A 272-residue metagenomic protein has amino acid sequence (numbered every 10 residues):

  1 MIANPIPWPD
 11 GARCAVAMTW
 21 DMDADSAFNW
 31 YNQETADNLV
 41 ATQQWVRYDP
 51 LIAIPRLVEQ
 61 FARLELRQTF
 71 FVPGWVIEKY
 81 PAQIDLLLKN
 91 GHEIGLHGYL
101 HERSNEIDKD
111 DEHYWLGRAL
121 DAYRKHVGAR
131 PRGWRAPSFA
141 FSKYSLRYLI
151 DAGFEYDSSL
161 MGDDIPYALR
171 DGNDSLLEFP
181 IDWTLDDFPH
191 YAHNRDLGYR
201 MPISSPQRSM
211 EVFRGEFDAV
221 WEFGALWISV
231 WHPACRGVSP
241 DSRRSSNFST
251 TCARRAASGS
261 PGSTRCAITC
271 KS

Functional and structural regions predicted by a protein language model:
M1-G133, S138-D186, Q207-S229, G237-S272: Catalytic alpha-helical scaffold of carbohydrate-active enzymes acting on polysaccharides/glycoconjugates
P131, R195-S205, P233-A234: Surface-exposed cleft-lining segments at the edges of enzyme active sites
P180-R200: Glycine-rich, positively charged active-site loop/lid region within alpha/beta enzyme cores that binds and organizes
